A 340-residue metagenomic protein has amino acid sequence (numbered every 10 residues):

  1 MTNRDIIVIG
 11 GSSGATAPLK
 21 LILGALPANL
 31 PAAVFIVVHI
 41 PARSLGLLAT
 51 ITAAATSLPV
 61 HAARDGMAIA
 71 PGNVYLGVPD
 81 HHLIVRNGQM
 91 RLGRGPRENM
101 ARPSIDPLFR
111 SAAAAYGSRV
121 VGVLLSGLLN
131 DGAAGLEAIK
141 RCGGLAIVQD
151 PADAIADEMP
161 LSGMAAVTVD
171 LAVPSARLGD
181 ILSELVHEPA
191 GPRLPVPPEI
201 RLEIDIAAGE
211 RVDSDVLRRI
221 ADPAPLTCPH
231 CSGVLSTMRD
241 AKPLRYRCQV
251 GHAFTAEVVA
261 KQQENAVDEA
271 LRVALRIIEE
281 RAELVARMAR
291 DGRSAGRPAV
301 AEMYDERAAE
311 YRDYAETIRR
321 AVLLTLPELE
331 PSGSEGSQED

Functional and structural regions predicted by a protein language model:
M1-R290, E310-P327, E339-D340: Conserved acid/base catalytic micro-environments in cytosolic active-site loops
G251, G292-A299: Short helix-adjacent coil turns
P298-A309: Short, charged, amphipathic alpha-helical segments
S332-D340: C-terminal, charged low-complexity interaction regions
